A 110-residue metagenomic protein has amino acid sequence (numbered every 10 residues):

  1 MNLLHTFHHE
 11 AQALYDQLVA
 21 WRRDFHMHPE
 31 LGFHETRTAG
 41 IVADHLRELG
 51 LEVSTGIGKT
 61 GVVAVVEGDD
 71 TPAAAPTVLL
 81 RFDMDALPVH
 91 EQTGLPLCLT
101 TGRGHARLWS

Functional and structural regions predicted by a protein language model:
N2-W109: Acidic/His- and Gly-rich active-site-bordering loop/insert found across diverse amide/peptide-bond hydrolases
